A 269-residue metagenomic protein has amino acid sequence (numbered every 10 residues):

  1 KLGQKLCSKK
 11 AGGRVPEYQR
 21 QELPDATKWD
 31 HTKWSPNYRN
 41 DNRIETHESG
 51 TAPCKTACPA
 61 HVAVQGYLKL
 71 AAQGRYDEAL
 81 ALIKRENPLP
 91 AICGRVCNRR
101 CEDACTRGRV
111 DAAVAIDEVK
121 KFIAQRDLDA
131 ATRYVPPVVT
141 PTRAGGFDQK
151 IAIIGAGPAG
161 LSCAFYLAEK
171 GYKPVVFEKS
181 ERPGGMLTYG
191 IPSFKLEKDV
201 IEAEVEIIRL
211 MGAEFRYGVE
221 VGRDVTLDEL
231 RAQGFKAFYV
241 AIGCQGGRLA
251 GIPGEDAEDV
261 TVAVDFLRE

Functional and structural regions predicted by a protein language model:
K1-F147, K198, V240-R268: Ferredoxin-type iron-sulfur electron-transfer modules and their immediate structural context
L80-N87, V119, L187-F235: N-terminal Rossmann-like dinucleotide/flavin-binding domain of flavoprotein oxidoreductases that bind FAD/FMN
P88, G157-P158, R182: Residue-level detector of alpha-helix initiation sites
F147-K150, G218: Phosphate-coordination loops involved in phosphoryl transfer and adenosine-cofactor binding
Q149-V175: N-terminal Rossmann-like FAD-binding beta1-loop-alpha1 element of flavoenzymes
I154, F177, F235-G243: Short hydrophobic core segments
Y172-T188: Glycine-rich FAD pyrophosphate-binding loop
V175, E214-G218, T261: General small-molecule cofactor/ligand-binding pocket signal
